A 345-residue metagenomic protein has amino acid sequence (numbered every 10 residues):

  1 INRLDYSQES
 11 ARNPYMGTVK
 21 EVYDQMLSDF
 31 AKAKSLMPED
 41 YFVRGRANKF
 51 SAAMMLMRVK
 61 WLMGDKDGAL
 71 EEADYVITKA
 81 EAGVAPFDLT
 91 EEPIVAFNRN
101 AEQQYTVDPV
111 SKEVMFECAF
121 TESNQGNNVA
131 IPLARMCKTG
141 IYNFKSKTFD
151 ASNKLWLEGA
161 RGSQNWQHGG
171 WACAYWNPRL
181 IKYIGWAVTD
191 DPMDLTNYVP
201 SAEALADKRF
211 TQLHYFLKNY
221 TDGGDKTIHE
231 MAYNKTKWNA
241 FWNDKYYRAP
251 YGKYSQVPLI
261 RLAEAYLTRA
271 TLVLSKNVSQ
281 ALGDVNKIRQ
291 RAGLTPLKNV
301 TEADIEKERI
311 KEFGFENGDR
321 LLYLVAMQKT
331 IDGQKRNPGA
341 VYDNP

Functional and structural regions predicted by a protein language model:
I1-R135, K145, I184-P345: Acidic/polar-rich alpha-helix caps and helix-coil junctions
C137-H168: Short, cationic low-complexity segments
N165, R179-I181: Cytosolic histidine kinase catalytic core of two-component systems
C173-N177: Nucleotidyltransferase catalytic cores
